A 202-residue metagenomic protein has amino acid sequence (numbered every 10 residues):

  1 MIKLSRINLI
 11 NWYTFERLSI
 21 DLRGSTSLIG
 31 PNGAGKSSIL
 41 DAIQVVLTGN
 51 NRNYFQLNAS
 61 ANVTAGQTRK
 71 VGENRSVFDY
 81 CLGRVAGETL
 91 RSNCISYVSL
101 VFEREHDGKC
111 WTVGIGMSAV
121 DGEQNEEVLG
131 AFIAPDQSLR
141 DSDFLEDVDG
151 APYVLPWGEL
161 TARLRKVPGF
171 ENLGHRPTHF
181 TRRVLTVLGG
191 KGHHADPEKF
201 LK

Functional and structural regions predicted by a protein language model:
M1-Y153, G158: Extreme N-terminal "head/tail" segments of very large remodeling/mechanoenzyme assemblies
D149, Y153-K202: Extended, Lys/Glu-rich alpha-helical coiled-coil stalks
